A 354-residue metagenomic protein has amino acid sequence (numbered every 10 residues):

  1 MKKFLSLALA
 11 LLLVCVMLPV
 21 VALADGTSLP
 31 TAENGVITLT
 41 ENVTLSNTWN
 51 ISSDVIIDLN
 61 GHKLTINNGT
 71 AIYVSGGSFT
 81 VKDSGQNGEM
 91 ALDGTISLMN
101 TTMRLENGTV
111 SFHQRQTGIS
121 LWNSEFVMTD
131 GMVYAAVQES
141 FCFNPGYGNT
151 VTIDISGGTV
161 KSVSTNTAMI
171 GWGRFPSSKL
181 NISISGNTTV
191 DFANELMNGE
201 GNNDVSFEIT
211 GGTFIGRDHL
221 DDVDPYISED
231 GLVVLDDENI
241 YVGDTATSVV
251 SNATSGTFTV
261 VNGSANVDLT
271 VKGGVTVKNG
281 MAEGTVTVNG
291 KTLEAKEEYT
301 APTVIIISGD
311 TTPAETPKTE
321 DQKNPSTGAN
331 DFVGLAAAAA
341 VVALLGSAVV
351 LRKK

Functional and structural regions predicted by a protein language model:
M1-A24: Sec-dependent, cleavable N-terminal signal peptides
M17-T27, K323-F332: Sec-dependent signal peptide cleavage junction
D25-A32, L45: Surface-exposed ligand/attachment interfaces on beta-rich extracellular proteins
N34-V55, L59-N68, V110, A135-Q138 (+1 more regions): N-terminal extracellular ligand-recognition/capping segment immediately after the signal peptide
N50-I56, Y73-M90, S97-S111, I119-A135 (+7 more regions): Surface-exposed loop/turn motifs in large extracellular/passenger domains
A295-A329: C-terminal low-complexity, Ser/Thr- and acidic/Pro-rich disordered "stalk" regions positioned immediately N-terminal
D331-R352: A cross-kingdom C-terminal cell-surface attachment/processing module
